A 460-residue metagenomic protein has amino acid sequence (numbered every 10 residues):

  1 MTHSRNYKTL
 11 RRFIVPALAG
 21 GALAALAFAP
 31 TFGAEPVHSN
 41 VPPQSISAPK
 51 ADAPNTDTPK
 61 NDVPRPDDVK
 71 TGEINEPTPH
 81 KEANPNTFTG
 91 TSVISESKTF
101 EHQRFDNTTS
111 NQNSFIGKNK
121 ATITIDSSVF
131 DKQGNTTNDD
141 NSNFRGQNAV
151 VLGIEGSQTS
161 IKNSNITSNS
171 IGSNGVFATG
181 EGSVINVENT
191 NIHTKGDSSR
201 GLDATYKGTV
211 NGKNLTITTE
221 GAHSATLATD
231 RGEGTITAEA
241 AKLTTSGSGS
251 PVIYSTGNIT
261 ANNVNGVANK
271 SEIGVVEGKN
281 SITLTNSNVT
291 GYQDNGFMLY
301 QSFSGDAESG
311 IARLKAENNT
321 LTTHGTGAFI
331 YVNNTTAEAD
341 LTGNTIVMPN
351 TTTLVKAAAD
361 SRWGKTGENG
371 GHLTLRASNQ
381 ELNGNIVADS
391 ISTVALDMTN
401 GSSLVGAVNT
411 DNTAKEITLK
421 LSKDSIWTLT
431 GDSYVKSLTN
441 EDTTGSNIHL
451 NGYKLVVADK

Functional and structural regions predicted by a protein language model:
M1-L18: Bacterial Sec-dependent N-terminal signal peptides
P16-L26: Bacterial N-terminal signal peptides
A27-Q44: Sec-dependent signal peptide cleavage junction
I46, R65-N138: N-terminal segments that cap or nucleate solenoid repeat domains
H80-T89, T109-I116, N138-L152, S170-A178 (+10 more regions): Extracellular beta-strand/beta-solenoid scaffold signature
I94-H102, T122-S127, Q158-N163, V184-T190 (+13 more regions): All-beta strand scaffolds that present successive hydrophobic residues in beta-strands
F100, K118-K195, D203-G212: Post-signal-peptide, soluble extracytosolic/periplasmic N-terminal scaffold domains of envelope/secretory systems
N409-E416, L429-N440, A458-D459: Surface-exposed loop/turn positions within long extracellular repeat scaffolds, especially the passenger domains
